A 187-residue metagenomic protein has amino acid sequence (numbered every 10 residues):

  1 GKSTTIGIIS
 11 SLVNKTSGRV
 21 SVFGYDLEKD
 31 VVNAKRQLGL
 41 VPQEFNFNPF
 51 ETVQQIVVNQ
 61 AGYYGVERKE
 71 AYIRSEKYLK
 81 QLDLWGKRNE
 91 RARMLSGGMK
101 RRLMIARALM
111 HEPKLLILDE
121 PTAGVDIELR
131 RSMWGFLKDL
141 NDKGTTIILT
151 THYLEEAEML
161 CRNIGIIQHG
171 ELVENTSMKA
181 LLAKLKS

Functional and structural regions predicted by a protein language model:
S10: Helix-to-loop junction immediately C-terminal to a conserved catalytic motif
G18-D26, N33-A34: Conserved ABC transporter NBD signature motif
V58, G62, K69-K87: Conserved ABC ATPase "signature" region
R91-L95: Conserved ABC ATPase signature
I105: Hydrophobic anchor residue at the start of the ABC signature
M110-K114: A short, proline-enriched helix->beta-strand linker immediately N-terminal to the Walker B motif in ABC-type P-loop
L116-D119: Catalytic Walker B motif of ABC-type/P-loop ATPase nucleotide-binding domains
W134-S187: ABC transporter nucleotide-binding domain
